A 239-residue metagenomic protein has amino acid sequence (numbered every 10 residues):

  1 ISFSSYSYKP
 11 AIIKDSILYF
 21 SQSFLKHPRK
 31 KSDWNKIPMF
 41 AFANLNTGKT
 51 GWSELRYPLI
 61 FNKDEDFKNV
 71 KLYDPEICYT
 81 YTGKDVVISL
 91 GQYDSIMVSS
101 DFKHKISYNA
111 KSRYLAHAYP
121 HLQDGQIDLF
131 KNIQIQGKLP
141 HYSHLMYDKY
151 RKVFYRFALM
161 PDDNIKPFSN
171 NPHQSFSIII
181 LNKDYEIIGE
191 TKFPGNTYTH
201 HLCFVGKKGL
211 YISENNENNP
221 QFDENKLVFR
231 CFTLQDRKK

Functional and structural regions predicted by a protein language model:
I1-F3, T50-L72, I106-G137, T191-T197 (+1 more regions): Surface-exposed loop and turn segments in beta-propeller and other repeat-based domains that flank or scaffold
S2-D15, K68-G83, G137-R151, C203-K207 (+1 more regions): Structural signature of eukaryotic scaffold interfaces centered on beta-propeller domains
D15-S16, S95: Coil residues (strongly favoring Ser/Thr
I17-L18, V86, F154-R156, L210: Hydrophobic beta-strand positions that form the internal "hydrophobic ladder" of WD40/Gbeta-like beta-propeller blades
F20-I37, R156-H173, N215-F229: Short, conserved, GDST-rich strand-edge loop motifs in beta-rich repeat architectures
K31-S99: Loop-centered beta-sheet repeat module
S32-K49, Y93-V98, S169-E186, N225-K238: Beta-propeller blade signature
I135-N182: Loop/turn-rich, solvent-exposed surfaces of beta-rich toroidal or solenoidal domains
